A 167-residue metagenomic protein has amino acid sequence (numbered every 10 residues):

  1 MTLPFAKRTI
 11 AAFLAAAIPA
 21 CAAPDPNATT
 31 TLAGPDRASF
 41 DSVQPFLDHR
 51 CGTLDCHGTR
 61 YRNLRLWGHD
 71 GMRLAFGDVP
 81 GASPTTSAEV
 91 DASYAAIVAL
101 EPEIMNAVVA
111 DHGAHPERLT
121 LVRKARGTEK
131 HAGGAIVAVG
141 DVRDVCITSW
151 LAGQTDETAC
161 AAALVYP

Functional and structural regions predicted by a protein language model:
M1-C21: Sec-dependent bacterial lipoprotein signal peptides
C21-P167: Aromatic- and Gly/Pro-enriched helix-to-coil junctions and flexible linker segments
